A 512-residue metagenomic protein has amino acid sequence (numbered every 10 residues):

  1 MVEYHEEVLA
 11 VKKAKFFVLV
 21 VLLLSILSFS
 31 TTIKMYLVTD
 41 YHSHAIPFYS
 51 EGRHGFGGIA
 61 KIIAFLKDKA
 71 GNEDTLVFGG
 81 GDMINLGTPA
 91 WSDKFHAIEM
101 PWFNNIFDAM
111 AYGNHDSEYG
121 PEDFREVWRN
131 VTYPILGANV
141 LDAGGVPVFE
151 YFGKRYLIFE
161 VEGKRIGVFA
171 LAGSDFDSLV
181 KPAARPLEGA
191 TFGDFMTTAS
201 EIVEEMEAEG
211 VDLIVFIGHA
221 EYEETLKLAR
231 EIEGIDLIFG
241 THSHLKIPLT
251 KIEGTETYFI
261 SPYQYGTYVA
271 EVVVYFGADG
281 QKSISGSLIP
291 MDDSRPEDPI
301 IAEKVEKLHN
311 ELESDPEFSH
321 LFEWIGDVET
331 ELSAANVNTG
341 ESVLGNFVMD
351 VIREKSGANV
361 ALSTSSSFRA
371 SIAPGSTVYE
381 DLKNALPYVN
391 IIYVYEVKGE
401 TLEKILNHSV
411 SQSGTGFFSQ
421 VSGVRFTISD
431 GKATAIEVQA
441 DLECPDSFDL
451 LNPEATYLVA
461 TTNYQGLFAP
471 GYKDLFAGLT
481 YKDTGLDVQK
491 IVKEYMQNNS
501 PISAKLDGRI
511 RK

Functional and structural regions predicted by a protein language model:
V2-E3: Extreme N-terminal basic, low-complexity initiation segments that serve as generic localization/processing leaders
E6-V18: Bacterial N-terminal signal peptides that target proteins for export
K13-F16, A220, I510: Hydrophobic alpha-helical segments, especially transmembrane helices and their immediate juxtamembrane helical caps
V18-S28: Bacterial N-terminal signal peptides
I26, A97, L382-K383: Hydrophobic alpha-helical segments with strong N-terminal bias
S30-P296, T339-V351, A361, I392 (+2 more regions): Acidic, metal/ion-coordinating pockets
T31-K34, S43-G52, F56, A60-D68 (+4 more regions): Catalytic centers of hydrolytic enzymes
